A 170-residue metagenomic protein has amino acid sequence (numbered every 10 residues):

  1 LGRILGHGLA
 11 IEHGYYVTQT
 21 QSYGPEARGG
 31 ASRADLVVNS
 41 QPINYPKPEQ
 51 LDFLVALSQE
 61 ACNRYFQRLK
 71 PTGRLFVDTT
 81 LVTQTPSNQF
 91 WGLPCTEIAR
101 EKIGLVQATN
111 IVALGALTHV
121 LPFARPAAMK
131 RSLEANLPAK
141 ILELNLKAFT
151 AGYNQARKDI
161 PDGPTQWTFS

Functional and structural regions predicted by a protein language model:
L1-S170: Active-site cofactor/cluster-binding pocket
